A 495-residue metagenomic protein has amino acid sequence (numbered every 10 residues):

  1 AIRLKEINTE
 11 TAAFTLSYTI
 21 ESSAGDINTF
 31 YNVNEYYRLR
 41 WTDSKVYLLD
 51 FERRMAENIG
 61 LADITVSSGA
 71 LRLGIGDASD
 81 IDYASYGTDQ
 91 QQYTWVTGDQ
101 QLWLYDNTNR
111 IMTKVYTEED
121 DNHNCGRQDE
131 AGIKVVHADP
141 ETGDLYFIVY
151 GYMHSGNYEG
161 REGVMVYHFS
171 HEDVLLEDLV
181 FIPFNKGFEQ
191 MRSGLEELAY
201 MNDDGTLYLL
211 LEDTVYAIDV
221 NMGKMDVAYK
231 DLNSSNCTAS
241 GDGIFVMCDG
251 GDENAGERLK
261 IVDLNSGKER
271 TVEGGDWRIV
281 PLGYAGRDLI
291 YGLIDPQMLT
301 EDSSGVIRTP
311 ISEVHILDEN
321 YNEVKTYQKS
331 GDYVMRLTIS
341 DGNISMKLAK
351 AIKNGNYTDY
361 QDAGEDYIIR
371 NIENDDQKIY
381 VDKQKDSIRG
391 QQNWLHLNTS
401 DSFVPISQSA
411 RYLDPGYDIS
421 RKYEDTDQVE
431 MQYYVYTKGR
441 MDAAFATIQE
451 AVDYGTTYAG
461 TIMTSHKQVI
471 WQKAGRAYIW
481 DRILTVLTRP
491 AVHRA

Functional and structural regions predicted by a protein language model:
I2-I27, I133-E141: Surface-exposed, charged secondary-structure patches
L4-A12, W41-S44, G283-R287: A short, structured loop/turn motif at beta-sheet edges
Y18-S22, D43, I352: Beta-strand elements of well-folded, non-transmembrane domains
F30-Y36: Short, surface-exposed coil-to-beta transition loops
V46-G74, Q101-R127, Y158-Q190, L210-K230 (+3 more regions): Surface-exposed loop/turn elements that mediate protein-protein interactions on large endomembrane-trafficking
G74-D89, E130-D144, Q190-D203, N236-G241 (+8 more regions): Structural signature of eukaryotic scaffold interfaces centered on beta-propeller domains
T94-D99, F147-M153, E197-T214, G241-E253 (+3 more regions): Beta-strand C-termini and the immediately following turn/loop, strongest in propeller blades
V280-G292, Q297, T309-V324, V334-K347 (+1 more regions): C-terminal, active-site-flanking charged/polar segments
